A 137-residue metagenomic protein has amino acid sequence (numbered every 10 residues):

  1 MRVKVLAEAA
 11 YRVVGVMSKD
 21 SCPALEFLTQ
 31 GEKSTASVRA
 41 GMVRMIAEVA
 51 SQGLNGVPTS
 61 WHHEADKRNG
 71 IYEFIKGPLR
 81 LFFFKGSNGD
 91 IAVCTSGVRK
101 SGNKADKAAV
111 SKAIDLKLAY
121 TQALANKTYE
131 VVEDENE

Functional and structural regions predicted by a protein language model:
M1-P78, S87-A92, V98-E137: Basic, Lys/Arg-enriched alpha-helical interface segments
